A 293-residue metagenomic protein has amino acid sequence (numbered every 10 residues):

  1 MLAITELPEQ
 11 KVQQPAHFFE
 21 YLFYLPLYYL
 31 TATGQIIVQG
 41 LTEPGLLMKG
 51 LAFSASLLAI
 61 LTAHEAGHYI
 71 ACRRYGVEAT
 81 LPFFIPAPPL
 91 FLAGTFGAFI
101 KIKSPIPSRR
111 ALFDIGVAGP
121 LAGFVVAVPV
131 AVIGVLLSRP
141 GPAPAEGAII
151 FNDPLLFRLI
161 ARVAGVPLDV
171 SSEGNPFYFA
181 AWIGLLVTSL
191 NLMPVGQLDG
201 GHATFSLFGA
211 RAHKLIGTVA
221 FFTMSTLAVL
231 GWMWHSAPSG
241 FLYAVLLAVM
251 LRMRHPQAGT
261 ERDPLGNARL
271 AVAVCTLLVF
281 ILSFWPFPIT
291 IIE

Functional and structural regions predicted by a protein language model:
M1-E293: Hydrophobic transmembrane alpha-helices and their immediate loop junctions in multi-pass integral membrane proteins
